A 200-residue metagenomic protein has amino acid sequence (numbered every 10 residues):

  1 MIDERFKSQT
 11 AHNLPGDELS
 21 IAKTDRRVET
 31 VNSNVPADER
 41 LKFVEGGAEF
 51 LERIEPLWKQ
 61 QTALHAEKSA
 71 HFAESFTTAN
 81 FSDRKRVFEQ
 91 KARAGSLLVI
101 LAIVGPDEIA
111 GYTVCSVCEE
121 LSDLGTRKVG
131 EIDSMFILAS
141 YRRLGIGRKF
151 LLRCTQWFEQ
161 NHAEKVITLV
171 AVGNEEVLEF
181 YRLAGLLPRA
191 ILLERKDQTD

Functional and structural regions predicted by a protein language model:
M1-N13, D17-E52: Conserved N-terminal entry element of GNAT/NAT acetyltransferase domains
A63-V87: Conserved GNAT-fold acetyl-CoA-binding loop/helix
R86-I100, E131: A short helix-loop-beta-strand connector motif used in the catalytic cores of GNAT acetyltransferases and, in some
L101, E108-V117: Conserved beta-strand in the GNAT
E119-I132, R142, R189: A conserved beta-turn-beta hairpin within the catalytic core of GNAT-like acetyltransferases that forms part
S134-I137, R143-Q156, L183: Conserved acetyl-CoA-binding loop-helix of GNAT-fold acetyltransferases
R148, V172-A190: Conserved active-site alpha-helix within GNAT-family acetyltransferase domains
E159-L169: Conserved GNAT acetyl-CoA-binding A-motif
